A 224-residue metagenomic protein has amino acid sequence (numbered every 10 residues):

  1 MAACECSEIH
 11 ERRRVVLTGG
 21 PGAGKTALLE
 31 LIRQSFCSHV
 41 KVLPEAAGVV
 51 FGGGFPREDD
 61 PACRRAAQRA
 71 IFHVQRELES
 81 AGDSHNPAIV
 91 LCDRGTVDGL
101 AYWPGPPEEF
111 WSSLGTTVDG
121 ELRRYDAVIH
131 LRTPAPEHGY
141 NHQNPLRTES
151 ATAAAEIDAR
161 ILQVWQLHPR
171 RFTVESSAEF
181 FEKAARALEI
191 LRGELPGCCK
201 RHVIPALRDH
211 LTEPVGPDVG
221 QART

Functional and structural regions predicted by a protein language model:
A2-S7, A153-G220, T224: NTP-dependent small-molecule kinase module
L17: Hydrophobic anchor at the beta1->P-loop junction of P-loop NTPases
G20: P-loop (Walker A) phosphate-binding loop of NTP-binding proteins
K25: Conserved lysine of the Walker
L28: Hydrophobic positions on the alpha1 helix immediately C-terminal to the Walker A/P-loop
R33-V74: Conserved substrate/cofactor phosphate-moiety recognition/catalytic segment in nucleotide-dependent phosphotransferases
A70-L122: Glycine-rich phosphate-binding loop used to anchor ATP phosphates in small-molecule kinases, encompassing both
Y102, P106-Q166, E175-A185, L195: A glycine- and Lys/Arg-enriched "phosphate-lid" helix/loop adjacent to the NTP-binding pocket of small-molecule kinases
